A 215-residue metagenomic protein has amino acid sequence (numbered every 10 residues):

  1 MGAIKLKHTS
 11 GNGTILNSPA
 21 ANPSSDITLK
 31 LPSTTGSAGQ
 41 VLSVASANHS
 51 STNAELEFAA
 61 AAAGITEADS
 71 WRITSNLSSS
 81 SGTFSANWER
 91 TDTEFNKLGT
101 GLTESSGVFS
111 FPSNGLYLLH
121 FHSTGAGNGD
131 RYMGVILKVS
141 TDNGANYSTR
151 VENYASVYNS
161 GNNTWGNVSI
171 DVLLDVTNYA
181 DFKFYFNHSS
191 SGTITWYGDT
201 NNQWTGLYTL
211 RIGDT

Functional and structural regions predicted by a protein language model:
M1-I65, S105, P112-N114, G129 (+3 more regions): Extracellular repetitive beta-rich solenoid segments
A62-T215: Extracellular jelly-roll beta-sandwich "head" domains, especially the C-terminal globular C1q domain
